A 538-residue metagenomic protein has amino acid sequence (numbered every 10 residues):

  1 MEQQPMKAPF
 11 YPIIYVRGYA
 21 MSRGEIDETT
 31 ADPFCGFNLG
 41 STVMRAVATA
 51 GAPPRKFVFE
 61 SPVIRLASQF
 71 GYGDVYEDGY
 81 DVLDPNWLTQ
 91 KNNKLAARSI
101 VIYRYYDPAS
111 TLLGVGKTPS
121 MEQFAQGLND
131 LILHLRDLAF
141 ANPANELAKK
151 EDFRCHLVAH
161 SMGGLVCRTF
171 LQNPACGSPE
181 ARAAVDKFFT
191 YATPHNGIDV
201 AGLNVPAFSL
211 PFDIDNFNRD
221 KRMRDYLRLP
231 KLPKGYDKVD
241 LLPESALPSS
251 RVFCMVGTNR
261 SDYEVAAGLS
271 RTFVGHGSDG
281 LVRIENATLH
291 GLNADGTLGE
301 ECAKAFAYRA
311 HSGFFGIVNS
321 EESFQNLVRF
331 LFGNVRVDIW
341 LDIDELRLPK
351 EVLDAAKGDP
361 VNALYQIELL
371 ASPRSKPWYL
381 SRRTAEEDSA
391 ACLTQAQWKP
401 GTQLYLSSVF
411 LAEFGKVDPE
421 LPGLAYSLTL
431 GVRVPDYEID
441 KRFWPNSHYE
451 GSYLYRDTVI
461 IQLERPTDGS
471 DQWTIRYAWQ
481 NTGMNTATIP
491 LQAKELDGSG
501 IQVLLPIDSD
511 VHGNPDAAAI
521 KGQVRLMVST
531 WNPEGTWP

Functional and structural regions predicted by a protein language model:
M1-K7, Q90-N93: Short boundary motifs at domain starts and secondary-structure transition points
Q3-F10, Y15, M21-G71, K117-L138 (+7 more regions): Helical cap/lid subdomain of alpha/beta-hydrolase-fold lipid enzymes that gates access to the catalytic pocket
I64-A97, F140-K149: Short mixed-charge
T89, E351-K357: Eukaryote-specific, cytoplasm-facing alpha-helical/coiled-coil scaffolding segments in long proteins
I102-P119: Cap/lid segment of the alpha/beta-hydrolase catalytic domain
N145-A159: Alpha/beta-hydrolase fold nucleophile elbow
V158-G163, C167, A192: Gly/Ala-rich beta-loop-alpha elbow adjacent to hydrolase catalytic centers
A355-P538: Extended non-globular C-terminal regions
